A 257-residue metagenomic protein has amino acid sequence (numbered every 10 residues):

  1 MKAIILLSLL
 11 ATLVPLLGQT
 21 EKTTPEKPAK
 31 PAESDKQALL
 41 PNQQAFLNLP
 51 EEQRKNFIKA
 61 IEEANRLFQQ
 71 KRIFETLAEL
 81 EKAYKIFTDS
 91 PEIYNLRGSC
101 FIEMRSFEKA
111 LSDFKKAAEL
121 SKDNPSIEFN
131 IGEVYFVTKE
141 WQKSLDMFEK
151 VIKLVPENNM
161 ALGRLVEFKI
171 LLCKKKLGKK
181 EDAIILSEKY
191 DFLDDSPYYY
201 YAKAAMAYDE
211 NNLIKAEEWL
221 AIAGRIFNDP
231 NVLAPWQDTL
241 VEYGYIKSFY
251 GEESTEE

Functional and structural regions predicted by a protein language model:
P25, Q37-N42, L47-N48, L213-E257: Terminal, low-structured helical/coil segments at or just beyond the last alpha-helical repeat
P50-D89, L96-S99, E103: Alpha-helical segment of the N-proximal tetratricopeptide repeat
I58, E92, S126, L165 (+2 more regions): Start-of-helix register in tetratricopeptide repeats
Q69-Q70, E103-M104, V137-T138, L172 (+2 more regions): Register position in tetratricopeptide repeats
N95-L96, N130, V166-K169, A202: Canonical tetratricopeptide repeat
F148-P156, F168-G178, I185-D195, Y208-D209 (+1 more regions): TPR/TPR-like (Sel1-like) alpha-helical repeat modules
